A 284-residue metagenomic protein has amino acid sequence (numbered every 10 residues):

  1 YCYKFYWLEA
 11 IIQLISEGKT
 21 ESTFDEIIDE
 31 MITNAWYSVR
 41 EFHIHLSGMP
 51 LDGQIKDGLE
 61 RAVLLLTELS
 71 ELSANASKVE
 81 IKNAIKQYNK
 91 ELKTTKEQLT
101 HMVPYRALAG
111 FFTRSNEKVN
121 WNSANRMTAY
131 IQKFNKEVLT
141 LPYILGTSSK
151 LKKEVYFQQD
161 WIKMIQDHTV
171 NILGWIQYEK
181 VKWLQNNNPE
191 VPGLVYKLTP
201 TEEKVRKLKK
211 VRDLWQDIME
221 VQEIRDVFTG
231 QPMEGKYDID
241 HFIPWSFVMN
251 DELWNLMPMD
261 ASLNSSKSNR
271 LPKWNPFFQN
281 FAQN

Functional and structural regions predicted by a protein language model:
Y1, Q216-M219, S246-N250: Short, charged/polar micro-motifs that form catalytic or ligand-binding hotspots
Y1-K207, V211, P276-N284: Mixed-charge, low-complexity interaction segments
Y3-Y6, V221, F228, D251 (+1 more regions): Generic recognition of stable, solvent-exposed alpha-helical segments in well-folded globular domains
S16-K19, M219, E234, F247 (+1 more regions): Hydrophobic/aromatic-lined pockets within catalytic cores
K209-D238, D260: Short cysteine-rich loop/turn motifs with clustered Cys
G230-P258, K267-N280: Histidine-centered nuclease catalytic patch
